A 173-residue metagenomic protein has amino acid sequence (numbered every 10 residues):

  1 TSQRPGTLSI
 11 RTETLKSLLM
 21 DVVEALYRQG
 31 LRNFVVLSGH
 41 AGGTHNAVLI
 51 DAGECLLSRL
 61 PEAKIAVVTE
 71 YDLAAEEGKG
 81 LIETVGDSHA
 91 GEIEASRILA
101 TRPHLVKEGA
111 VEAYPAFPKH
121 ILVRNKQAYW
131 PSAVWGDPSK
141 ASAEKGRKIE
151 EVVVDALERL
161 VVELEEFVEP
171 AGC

Functional and structural regions predicted by a protein language model:
T1-V35, G39-C173: Extended, histidine- and acidic-residue-enriched regions that form the cofactor-binding/catalytic faces
